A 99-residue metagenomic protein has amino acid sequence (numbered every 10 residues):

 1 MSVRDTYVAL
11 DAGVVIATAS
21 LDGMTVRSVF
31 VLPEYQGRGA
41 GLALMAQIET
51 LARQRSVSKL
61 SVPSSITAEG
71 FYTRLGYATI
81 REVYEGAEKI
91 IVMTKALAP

Functional and structural regions predicted by a protein language model:
M1-V3: Short loop/turn motifs at secondary-structure junctions and domain boundaries
D5-A17: Conserved beta-hairpin
A9, Y35, G39-Q47: Conserved acetyl-CoA pyrophosphate-binding loop and the N-cap/start of the following alpha-helix in GNAT-like
A19-L21, A78: Short hydrophobic beta-strand motif reused across regulatory alpha/beta modules
D22-E34, I91: Conserved acetyl-CoA binding element of GNAT-fold acetyltransferases
R27, S58, A78: Short acidic/polar active-site loop segments enriched in Thr and Asp
L42, I66-V92: Conserved active-site alpha-helix within GNAT-family acetyltransferase domains
M45, A52-S65: Conserved GNAT acetyl-CoA-binding A-motif
